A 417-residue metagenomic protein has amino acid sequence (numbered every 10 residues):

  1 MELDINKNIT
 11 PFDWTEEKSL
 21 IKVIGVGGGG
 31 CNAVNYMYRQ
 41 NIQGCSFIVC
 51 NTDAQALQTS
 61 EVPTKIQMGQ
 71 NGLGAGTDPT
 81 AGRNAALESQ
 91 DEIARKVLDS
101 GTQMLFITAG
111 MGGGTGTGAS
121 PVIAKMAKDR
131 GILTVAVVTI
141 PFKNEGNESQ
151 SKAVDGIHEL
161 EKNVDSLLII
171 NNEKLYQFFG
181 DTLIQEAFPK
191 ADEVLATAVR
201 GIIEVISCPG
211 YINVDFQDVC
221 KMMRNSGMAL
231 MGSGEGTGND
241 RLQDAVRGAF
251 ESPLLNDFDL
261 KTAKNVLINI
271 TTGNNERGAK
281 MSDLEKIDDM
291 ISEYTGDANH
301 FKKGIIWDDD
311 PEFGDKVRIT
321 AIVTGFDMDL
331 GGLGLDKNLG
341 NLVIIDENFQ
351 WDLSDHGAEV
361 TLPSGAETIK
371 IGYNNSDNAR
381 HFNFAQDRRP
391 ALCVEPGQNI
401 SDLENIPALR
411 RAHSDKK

Functional and structural regions predicted by a protein language model:
M1-K417: Tubulin/FtsZ superfamily GTPase core signature
